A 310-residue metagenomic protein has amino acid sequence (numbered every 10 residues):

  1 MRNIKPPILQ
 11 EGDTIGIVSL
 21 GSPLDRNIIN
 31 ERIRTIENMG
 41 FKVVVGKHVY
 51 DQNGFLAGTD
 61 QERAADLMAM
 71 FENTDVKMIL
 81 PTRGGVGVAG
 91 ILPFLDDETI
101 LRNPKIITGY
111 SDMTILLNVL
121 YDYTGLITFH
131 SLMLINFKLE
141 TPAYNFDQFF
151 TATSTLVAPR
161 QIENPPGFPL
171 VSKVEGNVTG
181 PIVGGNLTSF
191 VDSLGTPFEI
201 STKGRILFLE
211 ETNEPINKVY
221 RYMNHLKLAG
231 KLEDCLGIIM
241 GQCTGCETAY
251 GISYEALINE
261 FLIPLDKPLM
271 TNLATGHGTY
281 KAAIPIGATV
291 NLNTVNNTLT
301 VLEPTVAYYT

Functional and structural regions predicted by a protein language model:
M1-D75: ATP/NTP phosphate-donor binding region
L24-I28, N177, P181-T212: Conserved beta-alpha junction segments in alpha/beta enzyme cores
N73-K77, D234-C235: Short acidic/histidine-rich motifs immediately flanking catalytic phosphotransfer sites in two-component signaling
M78-A89: N-terminal glycine-rich "phosphate-gripper" loop used for MgATP/nucleotide binding and carboxylate activation
L95-V119, I127-L134, L265-L269: Short, acidic/small-residue loops that bind anionic groups at enzyme active sites
G125-S189, G195: Conserved anion/nucleotide-ligand pocket segment
F198-Y254: Internal helical hairpin/lid segments
Q242-T310: ATP/nucleoside-binding phosphotransfer catalytic cores, i.e., glycine-rich phosphate-binding loops
